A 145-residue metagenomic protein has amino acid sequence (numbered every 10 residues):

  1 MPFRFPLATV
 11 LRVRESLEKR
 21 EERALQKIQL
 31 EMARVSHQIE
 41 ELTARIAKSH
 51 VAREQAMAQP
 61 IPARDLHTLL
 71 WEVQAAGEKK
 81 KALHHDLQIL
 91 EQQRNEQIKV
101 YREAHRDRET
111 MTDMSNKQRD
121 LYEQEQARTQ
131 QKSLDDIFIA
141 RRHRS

Functional and structural regions predicted by a protein language model:
M1-S145: Charge-rich amphipathic alpha-helical interaction elements
